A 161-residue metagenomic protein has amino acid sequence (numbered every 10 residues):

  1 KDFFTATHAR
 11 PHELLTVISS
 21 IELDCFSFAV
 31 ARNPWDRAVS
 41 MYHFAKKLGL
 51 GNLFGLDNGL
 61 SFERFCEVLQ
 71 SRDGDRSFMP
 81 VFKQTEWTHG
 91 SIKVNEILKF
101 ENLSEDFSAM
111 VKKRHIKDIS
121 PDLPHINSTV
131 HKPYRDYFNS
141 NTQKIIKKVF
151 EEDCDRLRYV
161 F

Functional and structural regions predicted by a protein language model:
K1-F161: Membrane-interface amphipathic segments in extracytoplasmic regions
